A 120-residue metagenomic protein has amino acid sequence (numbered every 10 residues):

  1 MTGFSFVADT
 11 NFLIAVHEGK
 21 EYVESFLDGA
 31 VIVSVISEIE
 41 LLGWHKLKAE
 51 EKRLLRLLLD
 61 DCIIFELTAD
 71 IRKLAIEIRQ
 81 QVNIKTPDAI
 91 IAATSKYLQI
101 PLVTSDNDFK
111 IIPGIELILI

Functional and structural regions predicted by a protein language model:
M1-T2, K20, A92, Y97-I120: Acidic, PIN/NYN-like endoribonuclease modules and their adjacent C-terminal/linker elements
M1-V33, G43-R56: Short, well-structured N-terminal submotif of metal-dependent ribonuclease cores
F4, L27-A30, D61-I63, K96-P101: Short active-site oxyanion
A8-D9, V33-S34, I84-K85, D106 (+1 more regions): Histidine- and aromatic-rich ligand-binding microenvironments
L13, E38-L41, R72, F109-K110: A generic structural signal for short hydrophobic patches within well-formed alpha-helices
E38, K52-L55, T68, R72: A general structural signal for well-ordered alpha-helical segments in protein cores
I39-L42, R56-L59, I76: Amphipathic alpha-helical segments within well-ordered protein domains
I64-S105: Active-site neighborhoods of divalent-metal-dependent phosphate/nucleic-acid chemistry enzymes
